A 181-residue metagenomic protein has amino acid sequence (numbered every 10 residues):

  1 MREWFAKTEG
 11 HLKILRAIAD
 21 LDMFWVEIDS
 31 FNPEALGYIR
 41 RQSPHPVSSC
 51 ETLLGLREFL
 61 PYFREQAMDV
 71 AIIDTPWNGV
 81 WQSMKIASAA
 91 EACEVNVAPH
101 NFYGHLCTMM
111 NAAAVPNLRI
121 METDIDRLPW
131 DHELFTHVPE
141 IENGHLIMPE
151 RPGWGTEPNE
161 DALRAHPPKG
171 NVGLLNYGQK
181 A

Functional and structural regions predicted by a protein language model:
M1-T8, P46-S48: Active-site mouth loops of central-metabolism enzymes
K13-D22, F31-G153, E157: Shared catalytic-loop signature of beta/alpha-barrel
W154-A181: Extended hydrophobic packing segments that form well-structured cores
